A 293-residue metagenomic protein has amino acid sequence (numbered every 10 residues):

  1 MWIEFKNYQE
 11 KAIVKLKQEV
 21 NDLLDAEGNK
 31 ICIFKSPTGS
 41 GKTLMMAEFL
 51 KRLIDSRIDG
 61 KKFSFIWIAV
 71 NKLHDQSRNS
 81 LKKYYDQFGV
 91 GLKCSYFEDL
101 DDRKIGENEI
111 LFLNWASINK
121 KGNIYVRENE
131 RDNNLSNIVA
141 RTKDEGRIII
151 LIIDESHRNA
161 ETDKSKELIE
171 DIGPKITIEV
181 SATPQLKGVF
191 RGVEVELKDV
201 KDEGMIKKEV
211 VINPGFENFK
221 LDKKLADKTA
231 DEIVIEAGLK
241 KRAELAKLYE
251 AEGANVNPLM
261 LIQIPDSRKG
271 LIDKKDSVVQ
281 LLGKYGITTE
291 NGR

Functional and structural regions predicted by a protein language model:
I3-G28, N114: N-terminal pre-P-loop "Q-motif" helix
A26-F49: Walker A/P-loop
E27-I33, F63, N257-M260: Pre-Walker A (Motif I) flank of P-loop NTPase domains
T43-E48, I58-G89, N114-S117, I264-D273: Conserved Walker A/P-loop ATP-binding site and its immediately adjacent core in helicase/helicase-like ATPase domains
Q87-D99, G283-R293: Conserved RecA-like helicase motor-core motifs
E98-D101, I110-L168: Conserved RecA-like ASCE ATPase "motif II neighborhood" in helicase/translocase motors
A160-V211: Post-DEXD/H (motif II) to motif III coupling segment of the RecA-like Helicase ATP-binding lobe
F190-G292: Conserved interdomain linker/interface between the two RecA-like ATPase lobes of SF2 helicase motors
